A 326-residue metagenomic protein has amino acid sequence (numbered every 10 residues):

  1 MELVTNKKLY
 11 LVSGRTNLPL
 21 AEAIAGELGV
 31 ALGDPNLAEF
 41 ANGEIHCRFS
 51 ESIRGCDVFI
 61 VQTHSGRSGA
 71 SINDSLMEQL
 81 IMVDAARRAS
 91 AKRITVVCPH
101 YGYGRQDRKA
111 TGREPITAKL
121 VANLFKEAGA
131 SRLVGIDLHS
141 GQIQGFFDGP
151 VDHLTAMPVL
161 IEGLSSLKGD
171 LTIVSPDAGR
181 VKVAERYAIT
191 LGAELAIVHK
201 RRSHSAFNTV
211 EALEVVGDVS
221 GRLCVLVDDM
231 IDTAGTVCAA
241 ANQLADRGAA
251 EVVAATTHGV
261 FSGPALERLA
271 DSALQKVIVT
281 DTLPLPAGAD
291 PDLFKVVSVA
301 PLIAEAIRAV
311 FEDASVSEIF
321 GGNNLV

Functional and structural regions predicted by a protein language model:
M1-V326: PRPP-associated nucleotide enzymes
